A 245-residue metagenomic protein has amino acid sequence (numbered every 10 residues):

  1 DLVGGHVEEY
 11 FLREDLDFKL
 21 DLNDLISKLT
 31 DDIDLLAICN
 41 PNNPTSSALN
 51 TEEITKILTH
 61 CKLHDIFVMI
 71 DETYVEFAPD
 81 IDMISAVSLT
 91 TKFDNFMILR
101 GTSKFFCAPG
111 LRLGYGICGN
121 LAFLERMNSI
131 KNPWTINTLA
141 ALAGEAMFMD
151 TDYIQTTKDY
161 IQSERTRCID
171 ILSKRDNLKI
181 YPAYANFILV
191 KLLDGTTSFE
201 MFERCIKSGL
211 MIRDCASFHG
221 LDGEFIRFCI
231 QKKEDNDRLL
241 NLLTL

Functional and structural regions predicted by a protein language model:
D1-G5, W134: Substrate-binding/gating loop at the entrance of the active-site cleft, primarily in PLP-dependent aminotransferase-like
V3, L63-H64, F93, R175 (+1 more regions): Helix C-cap/helix->beta junction micro-motif
E8, K19-D32, P44-F67, E72-F105: Active-site pre-lysine segment of PLP-dependent enzymes
E14, I161-Q162, R175-S208: Conserved PLP-binding catalytic core of the aspartate aminotransferase-like
E52, K207-L210, S217-L245: PLP-dependent enzyme catalytic core of the Aspartate aminotransferase-like
N95-Y181: PLP-dependent aminotransferase class I/II
